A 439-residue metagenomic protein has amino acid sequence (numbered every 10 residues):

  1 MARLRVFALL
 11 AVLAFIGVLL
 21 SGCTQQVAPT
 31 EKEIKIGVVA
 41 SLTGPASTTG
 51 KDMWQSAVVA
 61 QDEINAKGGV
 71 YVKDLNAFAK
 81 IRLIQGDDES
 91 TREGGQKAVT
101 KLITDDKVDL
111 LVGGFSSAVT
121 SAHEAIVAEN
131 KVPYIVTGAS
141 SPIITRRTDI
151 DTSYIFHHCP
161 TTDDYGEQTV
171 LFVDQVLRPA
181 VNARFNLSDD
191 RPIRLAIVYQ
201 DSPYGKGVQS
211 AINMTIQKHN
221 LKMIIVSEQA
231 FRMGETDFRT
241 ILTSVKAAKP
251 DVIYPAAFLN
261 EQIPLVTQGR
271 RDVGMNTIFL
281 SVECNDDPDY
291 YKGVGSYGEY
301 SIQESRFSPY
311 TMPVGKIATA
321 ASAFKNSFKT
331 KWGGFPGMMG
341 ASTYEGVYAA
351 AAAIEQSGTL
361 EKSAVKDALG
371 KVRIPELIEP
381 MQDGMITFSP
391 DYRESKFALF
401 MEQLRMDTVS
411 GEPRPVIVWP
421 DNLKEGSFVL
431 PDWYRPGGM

Functional and structural regions predicted by a protein language model:
A2-F15, L19-M439: Extracytosolic ligand-binding ectodomains
